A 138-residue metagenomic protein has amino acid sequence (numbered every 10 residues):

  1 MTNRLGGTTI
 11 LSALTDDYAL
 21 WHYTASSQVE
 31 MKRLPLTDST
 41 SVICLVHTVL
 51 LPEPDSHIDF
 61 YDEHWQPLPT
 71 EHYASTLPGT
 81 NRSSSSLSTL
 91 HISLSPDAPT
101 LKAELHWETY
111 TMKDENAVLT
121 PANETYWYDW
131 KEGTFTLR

Functional and structural regions predicted by a protein language model:
M1-L34: Terminal domain-start segments
T15-A19, S39-C44, P99-K102: Short, hydrophobic/aromatic-rich segments at coil-to-beta transitions
A19-H22, L45-L50, A103-E108: Short beta-strand segments that buttress and anchor functional surface loops
W21, M31, I43, P67-T70 (+2 more regions): Short hydrophobic/aromatic-rich beta-strand segments that constitute the beta-sheet cores of beta-sandwich/beta-barrel
W21, T48-P54, D114-L119: Short consensus segments that form the blades of beta-propeller domains, in both extracellular/periplasmic
Q28-D38, S88-D97: Structural signature of eukaryotic scaffold interfaces centered on beta-propeller domains
D38-Y73: Mid-length scaffold segments of soluble, non-membrane domains
P69-R138: Short aromatic loop motif centered on NTY/YTY
